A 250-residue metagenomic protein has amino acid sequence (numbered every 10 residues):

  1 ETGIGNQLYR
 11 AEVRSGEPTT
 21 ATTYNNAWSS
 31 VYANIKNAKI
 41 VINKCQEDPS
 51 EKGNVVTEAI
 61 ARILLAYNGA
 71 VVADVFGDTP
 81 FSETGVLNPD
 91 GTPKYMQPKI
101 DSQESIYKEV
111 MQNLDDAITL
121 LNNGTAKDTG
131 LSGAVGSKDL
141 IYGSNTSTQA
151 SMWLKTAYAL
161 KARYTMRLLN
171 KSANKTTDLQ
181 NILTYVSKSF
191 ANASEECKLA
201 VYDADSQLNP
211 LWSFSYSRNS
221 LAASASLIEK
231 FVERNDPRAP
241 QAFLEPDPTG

Functional and structural regions predicted by a protein language model:
T2-G250: Structured, solvent-exposed acidic/aromatic patches
